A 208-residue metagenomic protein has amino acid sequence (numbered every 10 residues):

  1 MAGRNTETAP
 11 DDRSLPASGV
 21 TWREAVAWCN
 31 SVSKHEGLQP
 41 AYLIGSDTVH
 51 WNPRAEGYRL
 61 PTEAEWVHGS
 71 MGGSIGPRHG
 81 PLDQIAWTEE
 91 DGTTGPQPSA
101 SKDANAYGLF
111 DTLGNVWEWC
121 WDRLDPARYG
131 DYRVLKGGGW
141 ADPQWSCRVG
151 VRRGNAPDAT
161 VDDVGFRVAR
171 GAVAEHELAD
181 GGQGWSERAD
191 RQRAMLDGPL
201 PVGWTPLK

Functional and structural regions predicted by a protein language model:
M1-S33, G114, A172, W185 (+1 more regions): A short glycine-rich, aromatic-capped structural motif
D11, V20-R153, D162: Functional-site microenvironments in short loops/helix caps that host divalent-cation chemistry
A17, A41, R54, L200-V202 (+1 more regions): Generic low-complexity segments that are intrinsically disordered, proline-rich and/or Lys/Arg-biased
A104-N105, R128-K208: Disulfide-stabilized, aromatic/cysteine-rich ligand-recognition loop
